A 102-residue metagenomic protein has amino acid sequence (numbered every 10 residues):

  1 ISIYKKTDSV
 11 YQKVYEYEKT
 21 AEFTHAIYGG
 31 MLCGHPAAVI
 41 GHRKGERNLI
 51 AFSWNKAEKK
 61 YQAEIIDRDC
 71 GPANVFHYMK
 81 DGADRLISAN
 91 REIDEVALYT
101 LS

Functional and structural regions predicted by a protein language model:
I1-S102: Beta-propeller-forming repeat regions
